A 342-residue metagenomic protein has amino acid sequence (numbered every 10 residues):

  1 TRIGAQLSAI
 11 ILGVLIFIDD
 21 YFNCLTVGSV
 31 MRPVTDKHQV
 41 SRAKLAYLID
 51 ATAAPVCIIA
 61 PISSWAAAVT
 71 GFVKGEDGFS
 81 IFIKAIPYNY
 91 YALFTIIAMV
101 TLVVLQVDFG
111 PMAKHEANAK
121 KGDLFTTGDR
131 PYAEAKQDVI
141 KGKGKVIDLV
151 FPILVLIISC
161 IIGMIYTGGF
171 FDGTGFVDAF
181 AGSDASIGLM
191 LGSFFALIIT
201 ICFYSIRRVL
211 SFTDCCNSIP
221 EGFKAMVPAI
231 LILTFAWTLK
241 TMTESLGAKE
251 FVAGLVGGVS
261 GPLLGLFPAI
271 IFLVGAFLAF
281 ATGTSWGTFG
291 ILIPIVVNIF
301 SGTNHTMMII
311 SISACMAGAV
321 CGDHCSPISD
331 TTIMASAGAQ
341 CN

Functional and structural regions predicted by a protein language model:
T1-S8, H38-L45, Y88-Y90, K145-D148 (+4 more regions): Membrane-interfacial loop-to-helix junctions in multi-pass transporters
R2-F79, A281-C321, T331-N342: Hydrophobic transmembrane alpha-helices that form the pore/transport pathway of multi-pass ion and small-solute
V14, V100, I157, I161 (+4 more regions): Alpha-helical transmembrane segments of multipass membrane proteins
I18, L48-I59, N89, G222-M226 (+2 more regions): Loop-to-transmembrane-helix entry motif
S29-K37, Y47, I81-K84, D214-A225 (+2 more regions): Short amphipathic alpha-helical coupling elements at transmembrane boundaries
V56-A135, M316-N342: Juxtamembrane and boundary regions of transmembrane helices in multi-pass small-molecule transporters and channels
S80, T95-G182, F194-S218, G338: Long, contiguous bundles of hydrophobic transmembrane helices that form the permeation core of multi-pass
G144-I153, I158, G182-A248, G265-F277 (+1 more regions): Core transmembrane alpha-helical segments of multi-pass membrane transporters/permeases
